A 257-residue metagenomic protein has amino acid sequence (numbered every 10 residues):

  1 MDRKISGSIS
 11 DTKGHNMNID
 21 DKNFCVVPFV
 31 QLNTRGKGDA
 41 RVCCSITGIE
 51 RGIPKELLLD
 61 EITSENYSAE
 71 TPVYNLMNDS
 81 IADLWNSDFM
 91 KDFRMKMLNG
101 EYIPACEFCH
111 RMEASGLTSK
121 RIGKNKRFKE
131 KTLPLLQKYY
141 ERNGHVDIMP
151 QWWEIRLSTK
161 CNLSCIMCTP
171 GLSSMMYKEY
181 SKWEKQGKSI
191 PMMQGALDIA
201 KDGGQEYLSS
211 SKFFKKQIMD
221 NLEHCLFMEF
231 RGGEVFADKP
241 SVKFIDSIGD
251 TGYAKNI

Functional and structural regions predicted by a protein language model:
R3-L133, Y140: Accessory C-terminal segments flanking Radical SAM cores
F128-L136, Q186-M192: Extracellular/periplasmic envelope-modification machinery, especially enzymes that add or remove acyl/ester groups on
L136-K138, N162: N-terminal start-of-domain structural block
N143-I257: Conserved glycine-rich "GG(E/T)P / GGGxP" loop and the immediately following alpha-helix in the radical SAM core
